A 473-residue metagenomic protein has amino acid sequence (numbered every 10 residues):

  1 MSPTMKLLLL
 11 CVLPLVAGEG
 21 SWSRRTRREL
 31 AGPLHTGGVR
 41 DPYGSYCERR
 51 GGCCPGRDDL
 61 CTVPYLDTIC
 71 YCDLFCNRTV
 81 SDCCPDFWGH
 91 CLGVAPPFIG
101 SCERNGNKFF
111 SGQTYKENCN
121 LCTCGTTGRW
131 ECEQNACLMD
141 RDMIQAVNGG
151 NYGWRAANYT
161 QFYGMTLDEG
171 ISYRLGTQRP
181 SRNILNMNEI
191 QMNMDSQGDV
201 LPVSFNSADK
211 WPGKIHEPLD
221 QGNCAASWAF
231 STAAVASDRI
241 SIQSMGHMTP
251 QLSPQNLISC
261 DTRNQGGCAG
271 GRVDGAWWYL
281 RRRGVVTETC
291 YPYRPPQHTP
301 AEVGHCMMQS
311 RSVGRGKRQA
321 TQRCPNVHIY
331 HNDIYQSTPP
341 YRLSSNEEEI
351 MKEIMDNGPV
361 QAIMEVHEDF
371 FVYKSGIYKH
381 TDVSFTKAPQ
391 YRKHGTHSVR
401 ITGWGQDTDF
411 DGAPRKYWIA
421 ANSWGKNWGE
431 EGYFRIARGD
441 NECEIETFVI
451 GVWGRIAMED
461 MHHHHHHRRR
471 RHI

Functional and structural regions predicted by a protein language model:
S2, L10-C47, A95, R239: N-terminal signal peptide
G37-A95, S101, F109, Q113-L138: Secreted, short cysteine-rich peptides and small extracellular cysteine-rich domains stabilized by multiple disulfide
P96-F98, E103, Q113-I473: Catalytic-core signature of thiol
